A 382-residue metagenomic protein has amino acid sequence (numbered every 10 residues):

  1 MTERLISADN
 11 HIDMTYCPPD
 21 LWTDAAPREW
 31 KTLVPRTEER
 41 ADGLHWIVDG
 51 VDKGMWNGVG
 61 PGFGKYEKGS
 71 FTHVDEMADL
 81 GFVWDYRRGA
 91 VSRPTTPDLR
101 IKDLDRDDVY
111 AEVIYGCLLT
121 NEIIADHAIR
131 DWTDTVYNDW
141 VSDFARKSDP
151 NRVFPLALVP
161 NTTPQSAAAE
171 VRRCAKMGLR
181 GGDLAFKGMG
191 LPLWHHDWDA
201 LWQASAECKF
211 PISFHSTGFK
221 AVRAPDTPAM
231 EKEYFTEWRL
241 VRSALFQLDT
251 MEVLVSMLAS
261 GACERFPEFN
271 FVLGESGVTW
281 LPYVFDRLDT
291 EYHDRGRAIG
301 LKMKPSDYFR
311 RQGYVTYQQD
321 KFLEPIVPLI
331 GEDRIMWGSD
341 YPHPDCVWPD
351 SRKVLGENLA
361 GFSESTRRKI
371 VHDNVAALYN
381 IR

Functional and structural regions predicted by a protein language model:
T2-R4, T15-A111, D139-K147, A169-R172 (+6 more regions): Mid-to-C-terminal alpha-helical segments outside catalytic/metal-binding sites
L5, G81-S92, K102-H127, V153-P160 (+1 more regions): Divalent metal-dependent hydrolysis catalytic cores, especially in the metallo-beta-lactamase
N10-H11, D340-Y341: Active-site metal-binding loops of divalent metal-dependent hydrolases
D13-Y16, E112-I114, T120-A125, T163-A167 (+4 more regions): Short catalytic/ligand-binding loop motif for oxyanion handling, primarily in non-cytosolic enzymes, centered on
A90-D98, T133-D139, Q165, G190-A200: Aromatic- and glycine-enriched glycan-recognition loops and surfaces that form the carbohydrate-binding subsites
D126, T135-K147, A157: Active-site entrance/lid segments in N-terminal catalytic domains of soluble metabolic enzymes
H127-D131, V354: Short glycine-enriched, charge-decorated loop/helix-capping segments at active-site entrances that position
A145-R146, P150-F154, V159, T163-Q165 (+1 more regions): Catalytic pocket-lining loop regions of alpha/beta-barrel enzymes, especially the amidohydrolase/enolase/GH5 lineages
